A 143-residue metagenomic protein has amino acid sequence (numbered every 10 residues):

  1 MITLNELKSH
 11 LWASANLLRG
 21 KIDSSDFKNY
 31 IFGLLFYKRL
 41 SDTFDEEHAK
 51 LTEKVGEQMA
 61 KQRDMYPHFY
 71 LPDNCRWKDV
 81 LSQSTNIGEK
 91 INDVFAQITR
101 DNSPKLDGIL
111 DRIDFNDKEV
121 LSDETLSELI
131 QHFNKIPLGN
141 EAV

Functional and structural regions predicted by a protein language model:
M1-V143: Non-catalytic, mostly N-terminal accessory regions of nucleic-acid modification and defense proteins
